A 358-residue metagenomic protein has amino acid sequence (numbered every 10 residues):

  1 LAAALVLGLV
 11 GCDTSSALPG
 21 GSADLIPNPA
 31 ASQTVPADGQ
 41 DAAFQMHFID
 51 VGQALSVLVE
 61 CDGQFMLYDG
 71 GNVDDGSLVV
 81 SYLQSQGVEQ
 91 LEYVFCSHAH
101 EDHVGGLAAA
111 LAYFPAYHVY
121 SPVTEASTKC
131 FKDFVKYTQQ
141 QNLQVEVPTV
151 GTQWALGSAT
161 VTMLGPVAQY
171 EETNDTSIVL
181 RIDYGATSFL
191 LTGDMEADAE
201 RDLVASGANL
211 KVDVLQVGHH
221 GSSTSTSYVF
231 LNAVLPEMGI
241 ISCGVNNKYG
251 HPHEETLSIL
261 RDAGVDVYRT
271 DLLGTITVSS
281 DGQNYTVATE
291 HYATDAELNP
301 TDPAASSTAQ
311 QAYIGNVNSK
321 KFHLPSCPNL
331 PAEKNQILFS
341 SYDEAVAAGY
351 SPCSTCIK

Functional and structural regions predicted by a protein language model:
L1-G8: Bacterial N-terminal signal peptides
L5, K320, V346-G349: Residue-level signal for mature regions of secreted extracellular proteins and peptides
G8-A309, N329, N335, S354: Non-globular, low-confidence helical/coil segments that flank catalytic cores
F114, F322, F339-S340: A broad, structural micro-motif
V278, Q310, D343-A347: Hydrophilic extracytoplasmic domains
A305-K320: SH3-family beta-barrel domains
N316-A332: Short aromatic-glycine-(Arg/Gly/Cys) micro-motifs in beta-strand/loop hairpins
P328-K358: Compact, charge-rich alpha-helical regulatory domains located at protein termini
